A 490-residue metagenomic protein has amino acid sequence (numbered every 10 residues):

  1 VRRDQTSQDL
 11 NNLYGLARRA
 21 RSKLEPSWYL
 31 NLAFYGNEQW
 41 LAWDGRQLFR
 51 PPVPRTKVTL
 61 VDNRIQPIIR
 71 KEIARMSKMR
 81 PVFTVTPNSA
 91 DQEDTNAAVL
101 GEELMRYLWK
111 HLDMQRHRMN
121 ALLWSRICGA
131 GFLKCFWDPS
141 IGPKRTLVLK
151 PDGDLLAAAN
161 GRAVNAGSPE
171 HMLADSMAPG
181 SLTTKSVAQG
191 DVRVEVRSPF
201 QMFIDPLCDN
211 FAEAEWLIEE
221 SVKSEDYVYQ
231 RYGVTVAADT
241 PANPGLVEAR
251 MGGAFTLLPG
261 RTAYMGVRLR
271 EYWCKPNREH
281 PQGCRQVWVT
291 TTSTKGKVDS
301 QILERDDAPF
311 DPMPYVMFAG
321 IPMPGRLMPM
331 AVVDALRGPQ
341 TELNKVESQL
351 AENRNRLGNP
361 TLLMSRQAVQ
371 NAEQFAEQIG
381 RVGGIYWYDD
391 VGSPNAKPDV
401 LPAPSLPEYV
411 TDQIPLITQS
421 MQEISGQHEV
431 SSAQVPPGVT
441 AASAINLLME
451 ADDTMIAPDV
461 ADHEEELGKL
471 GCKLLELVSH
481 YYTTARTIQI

Functional and structural regions predicted by a protein language model:
V1-R305, G358, Q374, P402 (+1 more regions): Extended, helix-rich architectural segments
N37, A42-L48, D152, M364-G380 (+2 more regions): Charge-rich, acidic-biased intrinsically disordered regions
F83-N88, R116-W124, C135-D138, N353-R366 (+2 more regions): Short coil/turn segments at secondary-structure boundaries
A98, M114, R126, L336-P339 (+7 more regions): Active-site-proximal structural scaffolding
L108, L112-R116, C135-I141, P206 (+5 more regions): A generic secondary-structure signal for well-formed alpha-helical elements
I127-G131, Y386-W387, Q434-E450: Core structural elements
P139, E408, S443-I490: Extended amphipathic alpha-helical segments with heptad-repeat/coiled-coil character used for oligomerization, fusion
L257, A263-G266, R270-G438: Extended, charged amphipathic alpha-helical segments
